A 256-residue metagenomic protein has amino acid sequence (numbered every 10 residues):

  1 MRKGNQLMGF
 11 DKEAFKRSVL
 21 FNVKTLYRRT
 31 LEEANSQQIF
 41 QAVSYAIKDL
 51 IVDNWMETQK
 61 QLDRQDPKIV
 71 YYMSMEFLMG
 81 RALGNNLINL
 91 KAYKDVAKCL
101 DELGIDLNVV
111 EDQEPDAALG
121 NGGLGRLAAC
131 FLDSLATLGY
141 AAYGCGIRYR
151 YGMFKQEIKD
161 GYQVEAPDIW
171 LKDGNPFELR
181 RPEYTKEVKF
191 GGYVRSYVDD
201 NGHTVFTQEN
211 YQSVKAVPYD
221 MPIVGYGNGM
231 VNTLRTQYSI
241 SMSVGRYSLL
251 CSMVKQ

Functional and structural regions predicted by a protein language model:
M1-Q256: A conserved ligand/cofactor-binding region detector
